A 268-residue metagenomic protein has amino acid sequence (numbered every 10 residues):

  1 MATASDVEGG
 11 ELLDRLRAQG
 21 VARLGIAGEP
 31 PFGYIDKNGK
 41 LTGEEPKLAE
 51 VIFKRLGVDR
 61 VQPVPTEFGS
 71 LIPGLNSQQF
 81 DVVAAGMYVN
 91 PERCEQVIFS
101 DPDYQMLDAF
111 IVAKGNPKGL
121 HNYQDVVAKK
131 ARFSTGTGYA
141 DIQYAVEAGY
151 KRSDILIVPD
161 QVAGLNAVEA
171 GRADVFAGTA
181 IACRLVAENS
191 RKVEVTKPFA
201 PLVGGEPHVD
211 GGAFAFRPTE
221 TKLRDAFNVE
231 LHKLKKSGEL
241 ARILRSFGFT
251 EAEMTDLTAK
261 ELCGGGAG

Functional and structural regions predicted by a protein language model:
M1-T3, P46-R55, N116, Q124 (+2 more regions): Extended ligand-binding regions for polar small-molecule ligands
A2-A85, E95: Extracytoplasmic small-molecule ligand-binding "clamshell" domains of the periplasmic binding protein/Venus flytrap
A2-D6, A140-I155, V195-K197, N228-G268: Ligand-binding clefts/hinges and TM-proximal coupling segments of bilobed small-molecule sensing domains
G9, V61-P73, K118-H121, L156-A170: Short helix-initiation/N-cap motifs at beta->coil->alpha
I35-D36, A49-D59, Y139-P159, A187-K192: Ligand-binding cleft/hinge of the Venus flytrap
G86-E95, Y144-E147, D174-H208: A ligand-binding cleft/hinge motif common to bilobed small-molecule-binding domains
Q105-A109, S190-N228, T250-G268: Periplasmic-binding protein-like
A113-R132: Flexible hinge/capping segments at coil-to-helix
